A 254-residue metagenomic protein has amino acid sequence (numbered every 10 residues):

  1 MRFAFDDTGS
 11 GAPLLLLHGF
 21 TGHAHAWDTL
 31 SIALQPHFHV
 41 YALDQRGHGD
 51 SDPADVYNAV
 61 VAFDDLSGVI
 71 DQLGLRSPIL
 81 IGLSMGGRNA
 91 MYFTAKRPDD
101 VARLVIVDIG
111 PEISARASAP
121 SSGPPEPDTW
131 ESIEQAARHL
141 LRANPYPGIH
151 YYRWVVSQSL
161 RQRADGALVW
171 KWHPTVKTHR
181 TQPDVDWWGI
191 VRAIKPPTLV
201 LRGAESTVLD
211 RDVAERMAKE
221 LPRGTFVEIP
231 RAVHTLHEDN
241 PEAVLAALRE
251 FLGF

Functional and structural regions predicted by a protein language model:
M1-L14, P36-F38, L75-R76, R249-F254: Alpha/beta-hydrolase fold catalytic core
D6-T8, T29-I32, Y41-M85, A246: Active-site loop/oxyanion-hole signature of alpha/beta-hydrolase fold enzymes
L17-G19, R202: The conserved beta1-alpha1 loop
G19-T29, V40: Serine-hydrolase catalytic-loop signature spanning alpha/beta hydrolases and amidase-signature enzymes
T21, Q45-G49, G87, P111 (+1 more regions): Alpha/beta-hydrolase active-site loop signature
M91-A95, A102-E134: Flexible "cap/lid" loop of the alpha/beta hydrolase fold
R163-K219, T225-E228: Conserved serine/cysteine hydrolase catalytic core
A232-P241, L245: Catalytic histidine-centered segment of alpha/beta-hydrolase-like enzymes
